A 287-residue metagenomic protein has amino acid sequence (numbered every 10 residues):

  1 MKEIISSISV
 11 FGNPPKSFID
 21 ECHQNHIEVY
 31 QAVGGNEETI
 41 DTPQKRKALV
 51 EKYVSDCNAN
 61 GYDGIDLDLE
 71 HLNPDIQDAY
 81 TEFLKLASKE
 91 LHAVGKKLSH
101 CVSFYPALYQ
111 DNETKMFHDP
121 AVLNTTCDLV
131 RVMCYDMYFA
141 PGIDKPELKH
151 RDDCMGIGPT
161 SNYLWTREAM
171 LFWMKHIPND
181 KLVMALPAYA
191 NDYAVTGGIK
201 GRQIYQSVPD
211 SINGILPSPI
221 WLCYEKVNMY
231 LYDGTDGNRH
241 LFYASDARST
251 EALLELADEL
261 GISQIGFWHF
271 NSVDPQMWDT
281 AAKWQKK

Functional and structural regions predicted by a protein language model:
M1-C57: Glycan-recognition patch characteristic of GH18 chitinases/ENGases and related GlcNAc/peptidoglycan-binding proteins
M1-I8, L49-E70, E113-M137: Structural recognition of alpha->loop->beta junctions
I8, L67, A87, V130 (+3 more regions): Conserved, mostly hydrophobic/aromatic
G12, Q31-G35, L69-H71, H100-F104 (+3 more regions): A cross-domain feature marking catalytic cores of carbohydrate-active enzymes and several ubiquitous metabolic/repair
N13-D20, A48-Y53, Q110-A121, R167-F172 (+1 more regions): Alpha-helical scaffolding within the catalytic cores of extracellular/periplasmic polymer-degrading hydrolases
P74-I212: Substrate-binding surface in catalytic domains of secreted glycosidases
K181-E255, W284-K287: Glycan-binding loop/region signatures in secreted carbohydrate-active enzymes
T250-K287: Acidic/aromatic/glycine-rich contiguous surface patches that form carbohydrate-binding/processing clefts and analogous
